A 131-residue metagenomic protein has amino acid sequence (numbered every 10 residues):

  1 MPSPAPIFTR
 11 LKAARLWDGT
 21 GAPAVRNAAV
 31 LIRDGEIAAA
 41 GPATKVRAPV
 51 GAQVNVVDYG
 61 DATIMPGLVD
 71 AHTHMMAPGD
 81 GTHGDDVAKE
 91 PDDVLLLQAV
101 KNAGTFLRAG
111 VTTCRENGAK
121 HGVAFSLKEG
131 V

Functional and structural regions predicted by a protein language model:
P2-I7, L16, T20-M65: Histidine-rich, glycine-flanked metal-binding segment
L11-A13: Tryptophan-anchored aromatic micro-motifs
A62-G130: Metal-associated gating/positioning segment near the N- to mid-region
